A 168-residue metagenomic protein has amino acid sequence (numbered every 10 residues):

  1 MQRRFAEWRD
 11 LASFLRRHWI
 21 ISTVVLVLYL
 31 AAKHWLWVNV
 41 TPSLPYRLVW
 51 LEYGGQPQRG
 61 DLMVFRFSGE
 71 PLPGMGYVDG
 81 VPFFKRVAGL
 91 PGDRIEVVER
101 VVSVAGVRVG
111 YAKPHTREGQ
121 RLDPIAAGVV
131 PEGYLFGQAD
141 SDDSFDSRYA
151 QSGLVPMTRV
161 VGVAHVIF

Functional and structural regions predicted by a protein language model:
M1-F168: Extended hydrophobic leader/signal-anchor segments used for secretion and membrane insertion
